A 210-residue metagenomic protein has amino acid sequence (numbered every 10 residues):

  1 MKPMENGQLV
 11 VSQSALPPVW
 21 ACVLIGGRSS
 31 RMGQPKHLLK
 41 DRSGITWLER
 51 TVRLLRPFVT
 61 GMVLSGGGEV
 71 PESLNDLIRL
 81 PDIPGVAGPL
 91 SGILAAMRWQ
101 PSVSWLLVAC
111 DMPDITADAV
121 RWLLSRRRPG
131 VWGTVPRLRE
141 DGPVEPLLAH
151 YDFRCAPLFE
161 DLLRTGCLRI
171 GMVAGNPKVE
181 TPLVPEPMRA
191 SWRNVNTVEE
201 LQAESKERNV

Functional and structural regions predicted by a protein language model:
M1-A15: Intrinsic disorder/low-complexity segments
Q13-I170, G175-W192, V198-E199, S205 (+1 more regions): Nucleotide and nucleotide-moiety/phosphate-recognizing core
